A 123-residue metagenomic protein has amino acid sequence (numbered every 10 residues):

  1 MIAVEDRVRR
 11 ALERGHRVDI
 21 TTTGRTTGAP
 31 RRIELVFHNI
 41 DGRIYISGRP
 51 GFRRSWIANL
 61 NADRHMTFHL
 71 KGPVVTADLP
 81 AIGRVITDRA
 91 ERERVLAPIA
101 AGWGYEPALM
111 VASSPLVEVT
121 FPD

Functional and structural regions predicted by a protein language model:
M1-R17: Extreme N-terminal tail/first-helix region
V4-R7, R32-I33, G104: A generic local structural motif
L12, T27-A29, L60, V111: A generic structural micro-feature
G15-R49, M66: Short beta-strand segments
G51-D123: Short, structured beta-strand-loop surface elements
